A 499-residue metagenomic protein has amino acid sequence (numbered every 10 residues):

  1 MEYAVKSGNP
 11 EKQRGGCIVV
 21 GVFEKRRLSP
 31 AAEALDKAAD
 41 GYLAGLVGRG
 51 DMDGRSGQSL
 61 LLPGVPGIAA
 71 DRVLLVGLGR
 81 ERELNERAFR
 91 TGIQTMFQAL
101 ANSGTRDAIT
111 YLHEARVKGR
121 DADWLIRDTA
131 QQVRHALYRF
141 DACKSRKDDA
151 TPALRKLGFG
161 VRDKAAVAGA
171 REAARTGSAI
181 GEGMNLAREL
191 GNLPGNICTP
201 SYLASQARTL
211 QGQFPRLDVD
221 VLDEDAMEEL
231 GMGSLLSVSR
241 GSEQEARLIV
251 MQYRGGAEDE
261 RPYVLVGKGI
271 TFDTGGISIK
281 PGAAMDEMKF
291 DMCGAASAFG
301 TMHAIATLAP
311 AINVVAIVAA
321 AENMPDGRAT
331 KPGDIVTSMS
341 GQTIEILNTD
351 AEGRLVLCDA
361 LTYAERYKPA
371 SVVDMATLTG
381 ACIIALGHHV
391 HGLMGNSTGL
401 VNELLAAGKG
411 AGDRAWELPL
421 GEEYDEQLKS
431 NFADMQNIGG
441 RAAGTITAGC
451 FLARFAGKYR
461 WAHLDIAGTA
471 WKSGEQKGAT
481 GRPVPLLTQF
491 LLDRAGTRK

Functional and structural regions predicted by a protein language model:
M1-G269: Short amphipathic alpha-helical segment within the helicase RecA-like ATPase core that mediates nucleic-acid
D51-M52, A204-K499: A generic structural signal for tightly packed, nonpolar segments enriched in small/aliphatic residues
